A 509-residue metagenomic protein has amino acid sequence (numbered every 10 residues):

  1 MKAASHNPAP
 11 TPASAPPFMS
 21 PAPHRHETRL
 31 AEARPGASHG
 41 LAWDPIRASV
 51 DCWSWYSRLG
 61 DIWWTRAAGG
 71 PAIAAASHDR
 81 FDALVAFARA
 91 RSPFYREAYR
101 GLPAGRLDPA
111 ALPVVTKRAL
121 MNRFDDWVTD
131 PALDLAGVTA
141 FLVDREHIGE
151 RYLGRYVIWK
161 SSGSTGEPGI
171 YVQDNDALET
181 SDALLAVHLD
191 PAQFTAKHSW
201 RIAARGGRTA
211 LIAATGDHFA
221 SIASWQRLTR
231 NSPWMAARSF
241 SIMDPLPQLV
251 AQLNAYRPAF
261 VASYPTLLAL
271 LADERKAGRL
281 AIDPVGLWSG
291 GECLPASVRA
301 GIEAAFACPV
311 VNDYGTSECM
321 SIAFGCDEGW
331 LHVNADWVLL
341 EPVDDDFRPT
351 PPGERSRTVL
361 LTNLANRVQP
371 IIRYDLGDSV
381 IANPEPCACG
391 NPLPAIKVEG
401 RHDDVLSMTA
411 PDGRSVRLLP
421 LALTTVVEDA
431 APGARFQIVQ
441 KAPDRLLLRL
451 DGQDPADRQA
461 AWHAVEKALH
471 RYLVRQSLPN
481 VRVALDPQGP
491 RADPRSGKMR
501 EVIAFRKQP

Functional and structural regions predicted by a protein language model:
K2-K160, E167-Q193, K197-A204, A255-A262 (+4 more regions): Nucleotide 5′-phosphate-binding alpha/beta core
A88, S161, T209, V261 (+7 more regions): Residue-level signal for inorganic ion chemistry
D176-E179, L185, R208-T266: AMP-binding/adenylate-forming
G206-T209, T358, R445: Residues that mark the start of a beta-strand
P233, D283, A305-P309: Short, structured coil segments at secondary-structure junctions
S241-Q248, P258-R299, V311-E318: Adenylate-forming
V261, L360, A365-Q476: AMP-binding/adenylate-forming catalytic core of the ANL superfamily
L294-P386: Conserved AMP-binding/adenylate-forming
